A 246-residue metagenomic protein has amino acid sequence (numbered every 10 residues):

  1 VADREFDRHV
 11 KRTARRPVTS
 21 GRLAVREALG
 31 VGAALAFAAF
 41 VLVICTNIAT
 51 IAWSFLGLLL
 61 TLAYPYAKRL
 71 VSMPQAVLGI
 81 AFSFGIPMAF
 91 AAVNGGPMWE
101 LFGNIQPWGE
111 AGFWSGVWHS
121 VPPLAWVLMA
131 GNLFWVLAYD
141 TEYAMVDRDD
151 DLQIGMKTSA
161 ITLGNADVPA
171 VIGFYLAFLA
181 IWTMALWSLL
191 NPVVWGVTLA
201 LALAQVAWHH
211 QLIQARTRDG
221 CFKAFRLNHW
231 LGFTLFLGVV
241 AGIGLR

Functional and structural regions predicted by a protein language model:
D3, A24, P74, D147 (+1 more regions): Residue-level signal for inorganic ion chemistry
R4-S54, Q153-V193, V197: Multi-pass membrane catalytic core of lipid/isoprenoid biosynthesis enzymes
R16-G112, V127, M184, A207-A215: Intramembrane alpha-helical segments
A36, L58-T61, F82-S83, N132 (+4 more regions): Residue-level recognition of pore/gate-forming positions within transmembrane alpha-helices of multi-pass
T61-P65, G131-V136, Y143, L201-V206: Alpha-helical transmembrane segments of multi-pass membrane proteins
L78-V93, T162-N165, P169, L179 (+1 more regions): Small-residue-rich segments of transmembrane alpha-helices in multi-pass membrane proteins, especially helix faces
V121-F134, N191-L199: Alpha-helical transmembrane segments
M184-R246: Extended hydrophobic alpha-helices typical of membrane-associated regions
